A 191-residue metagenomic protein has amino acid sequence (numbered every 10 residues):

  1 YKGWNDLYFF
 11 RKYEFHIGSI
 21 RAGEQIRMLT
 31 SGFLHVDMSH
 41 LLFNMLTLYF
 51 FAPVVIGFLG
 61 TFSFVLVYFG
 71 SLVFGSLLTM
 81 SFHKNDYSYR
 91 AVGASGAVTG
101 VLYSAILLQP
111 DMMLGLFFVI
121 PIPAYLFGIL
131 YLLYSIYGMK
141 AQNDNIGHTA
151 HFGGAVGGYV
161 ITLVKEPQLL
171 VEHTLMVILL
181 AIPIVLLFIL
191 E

Functional and structural regions predicted by a protein language model:
Y1-E191: A detector for small-residue-rich transmembrane helices and their helix-helix packing motifs
